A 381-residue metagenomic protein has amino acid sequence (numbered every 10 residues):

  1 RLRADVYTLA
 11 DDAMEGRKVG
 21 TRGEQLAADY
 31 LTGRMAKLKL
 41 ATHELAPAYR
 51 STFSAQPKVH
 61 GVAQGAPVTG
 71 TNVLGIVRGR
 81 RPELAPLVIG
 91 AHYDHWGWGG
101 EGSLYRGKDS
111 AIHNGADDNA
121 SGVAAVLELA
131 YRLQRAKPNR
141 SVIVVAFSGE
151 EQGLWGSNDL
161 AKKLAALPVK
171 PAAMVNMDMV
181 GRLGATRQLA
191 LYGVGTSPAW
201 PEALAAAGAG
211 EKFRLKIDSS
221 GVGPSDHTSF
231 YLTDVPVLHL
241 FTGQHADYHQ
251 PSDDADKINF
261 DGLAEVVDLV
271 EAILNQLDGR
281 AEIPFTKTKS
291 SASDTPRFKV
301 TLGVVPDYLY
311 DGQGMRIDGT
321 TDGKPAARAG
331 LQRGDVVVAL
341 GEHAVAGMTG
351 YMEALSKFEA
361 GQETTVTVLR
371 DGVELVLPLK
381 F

Functional and structural regions predicted by a protein language model:
R1-A4, T8, R22-K37, A48 (+10 more regions): Extracytoplasmic/secreted proteins, especially bacterial periplasmic and envelope-associated proteins
D12-R22, H60-Q64, I76, K108-N119 (+7 more regions): Second-shell loop/turn segments in exported
A13-G16, M35, A41-T42, P57-H60 (+8 more regions): Solvent-exposed loop/turn segments at secondary-structure junctions within structured extracellular/periplasmic domains
R17-V77: A non-catalytic alpha/beta surface segment that caps or lines the substrate-entry region of metallo-dependent hydrolase
G75, I89-H95, G100-L154, V270: Alpha-helical metal-binding/catalytic segments enriched in His/Glu/Asp
P82, K137, F147-H245, D256-L263: Metal-dependent peptidase/peptidase-like ectodomains
Y131, R135, A246-S291: His/Asp/Glu-rich mid-to-C-terminal helical/loop segments that flank catalytic regions of hydrolases
L269, D278-F381: C-terminal recognition in membrane/secretory proteostasis and scaffolding
